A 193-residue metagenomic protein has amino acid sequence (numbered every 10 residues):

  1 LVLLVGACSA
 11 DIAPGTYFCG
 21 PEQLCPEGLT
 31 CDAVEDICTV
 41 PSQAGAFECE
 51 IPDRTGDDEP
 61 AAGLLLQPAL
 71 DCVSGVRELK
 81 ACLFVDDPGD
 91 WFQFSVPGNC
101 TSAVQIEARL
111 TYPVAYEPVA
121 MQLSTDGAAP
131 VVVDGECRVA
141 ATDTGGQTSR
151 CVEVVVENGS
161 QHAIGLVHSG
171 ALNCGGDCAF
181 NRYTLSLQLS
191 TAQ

Functional and structural regions predicted by a protein language model:
L1-A7: Sec-dependent bacterial lipoprotein signal peptides
G6, T55, V156-S160: N-terminal regions of proteins, emphasizing targeting and processing segments when present
C8-E50: Secreted, cysteine-rich disulfide-bonded mini-domains of extracellular proteins
I12, L24, C31, D58-E59 (+3 more regions): Generic structural signal for beta-strand residues in well-ordered domains
P21, D32, C38, Q67-A69 (+3 more regions): Generic detector of ordered, mature protein regions
A44-G75: Predominantly extracellular/luminal regions of secreted and cell-surface proteins, especially disulfide-bonded
S74-Q193: Acidic, Ser/Thr/Pro-rich low-complexity intrinsically disordered segments
